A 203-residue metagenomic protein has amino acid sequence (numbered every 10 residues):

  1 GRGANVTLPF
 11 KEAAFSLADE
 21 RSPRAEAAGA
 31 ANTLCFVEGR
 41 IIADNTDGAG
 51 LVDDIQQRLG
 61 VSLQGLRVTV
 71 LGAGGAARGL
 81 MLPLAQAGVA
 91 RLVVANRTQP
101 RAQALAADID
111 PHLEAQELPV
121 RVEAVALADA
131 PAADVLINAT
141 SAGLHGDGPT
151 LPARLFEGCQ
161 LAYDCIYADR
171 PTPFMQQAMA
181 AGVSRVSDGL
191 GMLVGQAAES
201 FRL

Functional and structural regions predicted by a protein language model:
G1-G60: Phosphate/diphosphate ligand-binding glycine-rich loop within oxidoreductases
K11-A13, L144-G146, R170-P171: Short glycine-rich, flexible loops that bind phosphorylated cofactors or substrates
T33-F36, D47-A49, L151, Q160-L203: Rossmann-fold NAD(P)-binding glycine/threonine-rich loop
N45-G48, I55, L59, Q64-V89 (+1 more regions): Glycine-rich adenosine-cofactor-binding loop
V52-V70, P131-V135, A153-A162: Mobile, glycine- and charge-enriched loop segments and immediately flanking short secondary-structure elements within
A87-L113: NAD(P)-binding Rossmann-fold cofactor-contacting core
T98, A128-T150, Y163: Rossmann-like NAD(P)-binding element
E114-A133: Short acidic low-complexity segments
